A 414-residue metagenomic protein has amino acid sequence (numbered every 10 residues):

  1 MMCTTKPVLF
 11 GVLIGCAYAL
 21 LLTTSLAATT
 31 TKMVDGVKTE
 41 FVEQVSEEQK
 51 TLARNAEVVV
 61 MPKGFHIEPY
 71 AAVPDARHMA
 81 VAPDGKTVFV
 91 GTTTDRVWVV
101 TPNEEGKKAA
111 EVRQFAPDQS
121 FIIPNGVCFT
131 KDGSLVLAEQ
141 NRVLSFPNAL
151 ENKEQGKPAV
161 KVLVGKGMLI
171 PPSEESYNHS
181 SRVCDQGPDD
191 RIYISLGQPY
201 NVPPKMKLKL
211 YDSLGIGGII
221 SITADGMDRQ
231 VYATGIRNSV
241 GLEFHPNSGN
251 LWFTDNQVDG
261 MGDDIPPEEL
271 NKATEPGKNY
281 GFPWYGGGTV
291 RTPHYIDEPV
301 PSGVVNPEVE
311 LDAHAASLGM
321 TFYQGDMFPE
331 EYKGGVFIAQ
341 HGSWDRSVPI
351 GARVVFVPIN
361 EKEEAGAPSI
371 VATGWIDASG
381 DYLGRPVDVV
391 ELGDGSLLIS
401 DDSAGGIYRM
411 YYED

Functional and structural regions predicted by a protein language model:
T30-M61, S181, Q198-M206, L214-G217 (+6 more regions): Beta-propeller domain segments
S46, K50-A53, E68-T93, A316-G319: Beta-strand-rich domains and repeat architectures in extracellular enzymes and scaffolds, especially beta-propellers
P69-P74, F115-S120, L163-G167, S173-S176 (+4 more regions): Surface loop/turn motifs at the tips and blade-to-blade linkers of beta-strand repeat domains
T92-T93, Q140-R142, N148, G197-P199 (+3 more regions): Short loop/turn segments immediately following the C-termini of beta-strands
V99-V100, G106-K131: Blade-loop segments of beta-propeller domains
N141-D185: Asp-box/WD-like beta-propeller blade repeats and closely related beta-sheet repeat scaffolds
